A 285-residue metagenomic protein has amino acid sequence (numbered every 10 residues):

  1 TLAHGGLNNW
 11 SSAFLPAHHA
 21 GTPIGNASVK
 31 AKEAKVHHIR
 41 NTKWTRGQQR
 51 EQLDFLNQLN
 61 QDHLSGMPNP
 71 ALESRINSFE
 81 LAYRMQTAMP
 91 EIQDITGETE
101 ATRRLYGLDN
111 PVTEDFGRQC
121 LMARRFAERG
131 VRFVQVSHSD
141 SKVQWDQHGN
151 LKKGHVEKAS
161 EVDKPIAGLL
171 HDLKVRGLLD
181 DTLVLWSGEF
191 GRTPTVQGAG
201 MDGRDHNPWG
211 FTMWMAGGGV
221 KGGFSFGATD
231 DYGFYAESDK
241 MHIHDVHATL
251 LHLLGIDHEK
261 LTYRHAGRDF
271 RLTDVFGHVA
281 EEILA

Functional and structural regions predicted by a protein language model:
T1-A285: Ligand-binding pockets and gating/stacking loops
